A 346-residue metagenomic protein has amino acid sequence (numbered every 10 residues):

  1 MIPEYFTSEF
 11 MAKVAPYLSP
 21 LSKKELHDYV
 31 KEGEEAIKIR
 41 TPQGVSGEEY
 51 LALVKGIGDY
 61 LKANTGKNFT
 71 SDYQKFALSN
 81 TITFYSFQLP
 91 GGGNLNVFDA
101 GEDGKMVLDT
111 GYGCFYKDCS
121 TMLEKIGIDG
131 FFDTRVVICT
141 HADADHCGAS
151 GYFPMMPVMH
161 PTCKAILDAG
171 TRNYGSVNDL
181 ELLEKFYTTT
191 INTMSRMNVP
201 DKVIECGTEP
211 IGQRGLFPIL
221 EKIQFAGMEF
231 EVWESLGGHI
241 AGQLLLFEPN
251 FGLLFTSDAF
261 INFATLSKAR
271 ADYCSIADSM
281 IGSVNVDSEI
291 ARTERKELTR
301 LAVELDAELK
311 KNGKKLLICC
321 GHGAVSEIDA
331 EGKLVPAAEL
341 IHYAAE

Functional and structural regions predicted by a protein language model:
M1-G104: Zn-dependent metallo-beta-lactamase
M1-K13, Y17, L21, I261-E346: Cap/insert and terminal regions of metallo-dependent hydrolase folds
K62, G66-L89, N192-A226, T293-K296: Alpha-helix-centered segments that form part of catalytic cores
N68-I126, L244-I261: Conserved beta-strand hairpin/beta-sheet module of binuclear metal-dependent hydrolase folds, prominently
L108-G111, D133-D145, P157-P161, E234-G238 (+3 more regions): Active-site neighborhood of phospho(di)ester-bond hydrolases with catalytic His/Asp-centered motifs
K125-Q213, I341-A344: Active-site HxH/HxHxD metal-binding segment of metal-dependent hydrolases
H160-T171, G252-K268: Short, solvent-exposed beta-strand-terminating loops
M228-W233: Conserved N-terminal boundary motif of the eukaryotic protein kinase catalytic domain
